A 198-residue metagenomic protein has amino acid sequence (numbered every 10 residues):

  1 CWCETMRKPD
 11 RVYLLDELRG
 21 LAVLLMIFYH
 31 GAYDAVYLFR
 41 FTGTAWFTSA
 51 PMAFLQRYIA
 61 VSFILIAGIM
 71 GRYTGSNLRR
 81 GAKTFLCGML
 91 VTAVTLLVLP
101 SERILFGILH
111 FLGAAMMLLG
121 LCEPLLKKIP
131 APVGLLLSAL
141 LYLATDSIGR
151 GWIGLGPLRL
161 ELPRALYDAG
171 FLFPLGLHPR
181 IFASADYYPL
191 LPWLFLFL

Functional and structural regions predicted by a protein language model:
W2-L198: Alpha-helical transmembrane segments and their immediate juxtamembrane cytosolic regions
